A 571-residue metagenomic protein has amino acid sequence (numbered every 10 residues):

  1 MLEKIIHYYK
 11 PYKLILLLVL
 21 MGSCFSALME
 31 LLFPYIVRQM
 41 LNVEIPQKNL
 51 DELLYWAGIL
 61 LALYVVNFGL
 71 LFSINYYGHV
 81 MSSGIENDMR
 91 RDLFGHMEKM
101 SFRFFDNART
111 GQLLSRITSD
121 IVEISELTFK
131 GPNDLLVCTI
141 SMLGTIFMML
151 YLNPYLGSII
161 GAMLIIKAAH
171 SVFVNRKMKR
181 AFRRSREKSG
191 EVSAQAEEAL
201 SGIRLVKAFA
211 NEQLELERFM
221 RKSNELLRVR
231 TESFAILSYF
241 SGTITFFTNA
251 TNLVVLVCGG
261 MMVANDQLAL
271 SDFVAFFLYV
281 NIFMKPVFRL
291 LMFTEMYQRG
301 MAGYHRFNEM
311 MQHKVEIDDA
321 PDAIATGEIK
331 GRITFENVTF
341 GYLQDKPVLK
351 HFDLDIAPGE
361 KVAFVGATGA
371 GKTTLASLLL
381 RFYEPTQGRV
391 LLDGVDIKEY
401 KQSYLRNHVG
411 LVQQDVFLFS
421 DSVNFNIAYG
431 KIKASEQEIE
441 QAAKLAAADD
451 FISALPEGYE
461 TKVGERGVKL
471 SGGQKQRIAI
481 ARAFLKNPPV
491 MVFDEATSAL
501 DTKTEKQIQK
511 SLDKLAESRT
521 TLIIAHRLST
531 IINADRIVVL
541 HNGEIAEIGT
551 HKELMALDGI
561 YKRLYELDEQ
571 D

Functional and structural regions predicted by a protein language model:
Y9, L41, I74, G78-S82 (+2 more regions): Juxtamembrane loop-to-helix connectors within ABC transporter transmembrane domains
P11, I15-F25, I59-L63, K130-R184 (+2 more regions): Transmembrane helices of ABC transporter permease
L16-S73, Y77, Y151-Y155, A264-L270: Transmembrane helix-loop-helix hairpins at lipid-water interfaces of multipass membrane proteins, especially the type-1
L60-L71, L164-I166, L237-T251, L270-E295: Hydrophobic alpha-helical segments in the permease module
L93, M97, V206, F307 (+1 more regions): Helix-loop junctions and hydrophobic alpha-helical segments within the transmembrane domains of large membrane
A108-G111, R184-E232, D322-I324: Loop segments that connect adjacent transmembrane helices in multi-pass transporters
K188, N211, A235, I282-M310: Cytosolic ends of transmembrane helices, especially the final helix of ABC transmembrane type-1 domains
D319, T326-D571: ABC-type nucleotide-binding domain
